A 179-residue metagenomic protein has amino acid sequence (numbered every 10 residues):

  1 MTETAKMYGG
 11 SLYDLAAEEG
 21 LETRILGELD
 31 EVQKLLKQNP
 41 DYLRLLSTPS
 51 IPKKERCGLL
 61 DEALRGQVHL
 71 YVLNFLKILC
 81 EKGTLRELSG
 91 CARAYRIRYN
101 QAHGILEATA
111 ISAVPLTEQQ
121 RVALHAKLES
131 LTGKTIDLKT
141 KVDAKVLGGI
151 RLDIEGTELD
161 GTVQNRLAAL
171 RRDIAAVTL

Functional and structural regions predicted by a protein language model:
M1-L179: Elongated, mostly alpha-helical coiled-coil "stalk/stator" tethers of large membrane protein machines
